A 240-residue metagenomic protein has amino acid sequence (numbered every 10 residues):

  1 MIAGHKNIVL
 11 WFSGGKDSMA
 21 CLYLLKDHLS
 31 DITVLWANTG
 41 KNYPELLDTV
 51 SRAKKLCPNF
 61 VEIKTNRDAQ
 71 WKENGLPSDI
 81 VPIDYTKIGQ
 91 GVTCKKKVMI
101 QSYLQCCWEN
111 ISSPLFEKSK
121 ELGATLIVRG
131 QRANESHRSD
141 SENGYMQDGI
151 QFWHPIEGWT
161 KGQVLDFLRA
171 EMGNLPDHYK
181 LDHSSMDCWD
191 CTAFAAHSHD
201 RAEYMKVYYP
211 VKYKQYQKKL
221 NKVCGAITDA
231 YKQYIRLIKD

Functional and structural regions predicted by a protein language model:
M1-E171: ATP-dependent adenylation/nucleotidyltransferase module used to activate substrates
G4-N7, Q163-L165, R169-D240: ATP/NTP-dependent adenylation/nucleotidyl-transfer catalytic domains that generate, transfer, or process NMP-activated
